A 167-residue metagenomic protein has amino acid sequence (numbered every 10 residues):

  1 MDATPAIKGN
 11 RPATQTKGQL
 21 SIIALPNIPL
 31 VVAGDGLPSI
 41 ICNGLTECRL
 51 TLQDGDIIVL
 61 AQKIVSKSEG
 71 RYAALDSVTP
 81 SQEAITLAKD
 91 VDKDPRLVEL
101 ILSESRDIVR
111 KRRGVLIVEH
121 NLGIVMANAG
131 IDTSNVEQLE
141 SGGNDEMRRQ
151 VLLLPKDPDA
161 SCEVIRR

Functional and structural regions predicted by a protein language model:
D2-R167: N-terminal and secondary-structure boundary signal
